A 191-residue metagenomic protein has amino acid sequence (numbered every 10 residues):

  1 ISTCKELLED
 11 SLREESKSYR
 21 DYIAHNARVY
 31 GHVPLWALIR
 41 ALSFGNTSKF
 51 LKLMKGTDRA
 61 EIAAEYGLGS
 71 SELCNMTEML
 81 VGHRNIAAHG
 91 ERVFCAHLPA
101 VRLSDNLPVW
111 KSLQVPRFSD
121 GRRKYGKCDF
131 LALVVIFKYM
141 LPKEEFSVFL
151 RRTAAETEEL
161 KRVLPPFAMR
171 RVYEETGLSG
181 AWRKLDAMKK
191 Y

Functional and structural regions predicted by a protein language model:
I1-K190: Long, contiguous internal "core" modules enriched in hydrophobic/ aromatic residues
